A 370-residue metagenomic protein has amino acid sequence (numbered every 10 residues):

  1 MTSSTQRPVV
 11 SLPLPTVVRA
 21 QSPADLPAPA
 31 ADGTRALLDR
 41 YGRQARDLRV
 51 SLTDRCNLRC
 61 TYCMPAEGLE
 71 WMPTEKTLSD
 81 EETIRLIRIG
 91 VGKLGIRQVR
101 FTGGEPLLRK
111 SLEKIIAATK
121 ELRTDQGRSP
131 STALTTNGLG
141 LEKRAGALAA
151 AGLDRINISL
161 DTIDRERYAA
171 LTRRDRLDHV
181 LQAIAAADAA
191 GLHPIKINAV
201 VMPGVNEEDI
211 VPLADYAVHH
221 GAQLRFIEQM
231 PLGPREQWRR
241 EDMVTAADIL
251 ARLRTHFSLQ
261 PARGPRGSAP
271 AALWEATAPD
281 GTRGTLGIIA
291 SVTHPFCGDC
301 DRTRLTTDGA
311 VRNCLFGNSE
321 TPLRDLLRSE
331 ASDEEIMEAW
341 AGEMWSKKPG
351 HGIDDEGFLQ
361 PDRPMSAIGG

Functional and structural regions predicted by a protein language model:
M1-R49, R55-R59, A251-R263, H351-G370: Flexible, acidic/Gly-rich N-terminal and inter-domain linker regions that tether and position cofactor-handling modules
T16-R19, D161, E166-A169, R174-L181 (+3 more regions): Radical SAM enzyme [4Fe-4S]-AdoMet core and its adjacent flexible, acidic and glycine-rich loops/tails across
R40-E81, L94: Canonical Radical SAM [4Fe-4S] cluster-binding loop centered on the CxxxCxxC motif and its immediate flanking residues
L52, F101, L224, G309: Residue-level signature of catalytic and energy-coupling elements of molecular machines, predominantly ATP/GTP-dependent
L58, R165-E166, P295, T321: Glycine-centered loop/turn positions within well-structured domains that cap or flank conserved ligand/cofactor-binding
I84-R100, R109-I227: Radical SAM/AdoMet-radical enzyme domain recognition
E105: Conserved G/P- and acidic residue-centered "switch" motifs that form tight phosphate/ATP-binding loops in soluble
P295-G370: Flexible mid-to-C-terminal extensions adjoining Fe-S/redox cofactors in radical SAM and related proteins
